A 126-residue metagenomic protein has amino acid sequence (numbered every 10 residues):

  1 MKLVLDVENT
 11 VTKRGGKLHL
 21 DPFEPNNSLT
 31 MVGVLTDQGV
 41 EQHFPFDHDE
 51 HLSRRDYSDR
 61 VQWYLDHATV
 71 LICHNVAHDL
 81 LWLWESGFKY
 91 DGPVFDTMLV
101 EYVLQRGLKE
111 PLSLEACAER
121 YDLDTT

Functional and structural regions predicted by a protein language model:
M1-V32: Entry/capping segment at the start of metal-dependent catalytic domains with acidic active-site entry clusters
N27, V34, Q38-T126: Active-site-proximal helix-loop-helix substrate-binding element of RNase H-like nuclease domains
